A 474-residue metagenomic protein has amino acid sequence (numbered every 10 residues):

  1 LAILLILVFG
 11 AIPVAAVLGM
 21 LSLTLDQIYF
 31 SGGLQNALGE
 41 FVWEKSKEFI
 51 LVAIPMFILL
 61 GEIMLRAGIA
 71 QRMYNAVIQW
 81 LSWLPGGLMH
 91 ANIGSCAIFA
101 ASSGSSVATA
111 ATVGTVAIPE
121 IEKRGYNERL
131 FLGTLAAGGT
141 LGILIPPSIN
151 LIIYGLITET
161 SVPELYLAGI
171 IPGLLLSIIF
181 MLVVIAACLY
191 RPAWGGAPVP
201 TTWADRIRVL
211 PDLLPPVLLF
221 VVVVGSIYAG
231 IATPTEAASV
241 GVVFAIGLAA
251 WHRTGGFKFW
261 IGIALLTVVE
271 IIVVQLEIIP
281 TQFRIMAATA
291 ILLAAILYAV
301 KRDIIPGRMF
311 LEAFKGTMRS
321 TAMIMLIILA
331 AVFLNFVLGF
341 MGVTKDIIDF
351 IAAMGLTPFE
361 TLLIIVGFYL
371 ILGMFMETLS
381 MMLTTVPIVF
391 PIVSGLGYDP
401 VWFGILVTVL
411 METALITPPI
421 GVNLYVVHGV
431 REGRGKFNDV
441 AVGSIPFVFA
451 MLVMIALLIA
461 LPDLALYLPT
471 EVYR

Functional and structural regions predicted by a protein language model:
L1-R474: Alpha-helical transmembrane segments of multi-pass membrane transport proteins
